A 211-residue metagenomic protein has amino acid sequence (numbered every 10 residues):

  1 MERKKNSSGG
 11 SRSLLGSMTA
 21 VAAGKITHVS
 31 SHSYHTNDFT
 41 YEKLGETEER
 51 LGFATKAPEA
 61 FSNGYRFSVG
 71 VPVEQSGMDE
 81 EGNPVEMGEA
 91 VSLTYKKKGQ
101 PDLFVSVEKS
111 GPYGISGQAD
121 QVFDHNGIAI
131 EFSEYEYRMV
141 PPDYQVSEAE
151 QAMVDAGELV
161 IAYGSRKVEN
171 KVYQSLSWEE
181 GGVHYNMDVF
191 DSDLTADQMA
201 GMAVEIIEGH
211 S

Functional and structural regions predicted by a protein language model:
M1-G9: N-terminal Sec-pathway targeting helices
S8-G16: Core hydrophobic alpha-helical transmembrane segments of single-pass membrane proteins
L15-Y34: Sec-dependent signal peptide cleavage junction
S17-M18, T47, D197, E205: Low-complexity, intrinsically disordered/propeptide-like segments
T19, S33, N37-T40, S192-T195: Intrinsic-disorder-associated interaction segments
S33-E180: Short, solvent-exposed recognition patches
E179-S211: Surface-exposed amphipathic alpha-helical segments
